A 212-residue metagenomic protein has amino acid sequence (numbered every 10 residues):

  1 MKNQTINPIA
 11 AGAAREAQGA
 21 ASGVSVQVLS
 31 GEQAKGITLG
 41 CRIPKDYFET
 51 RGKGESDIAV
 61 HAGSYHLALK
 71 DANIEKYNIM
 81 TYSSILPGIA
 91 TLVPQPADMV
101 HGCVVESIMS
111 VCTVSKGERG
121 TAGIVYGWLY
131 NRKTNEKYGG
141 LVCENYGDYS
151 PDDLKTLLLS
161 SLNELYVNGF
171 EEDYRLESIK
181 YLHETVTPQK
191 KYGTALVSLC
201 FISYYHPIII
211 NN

Functional and structural regions predicted by a protein language model:
K2-N212: Helix-coil modules at protein/domain termini and other flexible surface or pore-lining loops, especially C-terminal
